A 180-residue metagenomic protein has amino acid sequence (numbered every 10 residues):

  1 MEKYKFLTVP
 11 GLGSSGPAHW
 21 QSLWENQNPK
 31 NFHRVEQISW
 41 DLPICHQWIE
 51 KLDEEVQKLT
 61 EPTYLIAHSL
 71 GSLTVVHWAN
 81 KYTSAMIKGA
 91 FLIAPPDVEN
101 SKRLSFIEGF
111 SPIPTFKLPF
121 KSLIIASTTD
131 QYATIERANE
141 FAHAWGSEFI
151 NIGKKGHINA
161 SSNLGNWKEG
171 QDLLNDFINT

Functional and structural regions predicted by a protein language model:
E2-E61: Active-site catalytic motif of lipid deacylating hydrolases and related acyltransferases
G11, E36-W40, A90-N100: Active-site nucleophile loop of the alpha/beta-hydrolase fold
P17, Q131-R137: Conserved alpha/beta-hydrolase "acid-adjacent" motif
N31-H33, H143-N159: Catalytic histidine neighborhood in serine/cysteine hydrolases with alpha/beta-hydrolase-type architecture
P43-H46, K155-N166: Catalytic histidine-centered segment of alpha/beta-hydrolase-like enzymes
K58, N163-T180: Catalytic active-site module of serine/aspartate enzymes centered on a nucleophile-bearing elbow/loop
L65-V76: Gly/Ala-rich beta-loop-alpha elbow adjacent to hydrolase catalytic centers
L118, L123-A126, D130: Short beta-strand/loop motif that positions the catalytic acidic residue of the alpha/beta-hydrolase fold
